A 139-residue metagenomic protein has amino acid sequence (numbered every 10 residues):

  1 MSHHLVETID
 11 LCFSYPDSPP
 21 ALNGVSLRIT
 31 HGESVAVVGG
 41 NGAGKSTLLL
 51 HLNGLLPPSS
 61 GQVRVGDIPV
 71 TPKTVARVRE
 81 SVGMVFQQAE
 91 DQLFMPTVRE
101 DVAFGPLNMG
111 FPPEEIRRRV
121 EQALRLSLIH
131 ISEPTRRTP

Functional and structural regions predicted by a protein language model:
M1-T8, C12-G24, P72-T74, P113: A short, flexible loop at the N-terminus of ABC-type nucleotide-binding domains that lies
P16-D17, K73, A103-E115, L126-S127: ABC-type ATPase nucleotide-binding domains, specifically the catalytic core motifs of the NBD
V38-G40: The feature captures the beta-strand-to-loop junction immediately N-terminal to the Walker
N53: Helix-to-loop junction immediately C-terminal to a conserved catalytic motif
G61-T71, V78: Conserved ABC transporter NBD signature motif
E90, P96-L107, R117, E121: Short helical segment in ABC ATPase nucleotide-binding domains corresponding to the A-loop/adjacent helical element
I129-E133, R137-P139: Single conserved hydrophobic/aromatic residue that forms the stacking wall/gate of nucleotide- or nucleobase-binding
